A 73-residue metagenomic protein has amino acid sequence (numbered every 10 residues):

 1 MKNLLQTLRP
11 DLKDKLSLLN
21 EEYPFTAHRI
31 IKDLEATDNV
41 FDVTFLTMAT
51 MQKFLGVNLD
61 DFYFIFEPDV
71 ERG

Functional and structural regions predicted by a protein language model:
M1-E22: A short, Lys/Arg-rich alpha-helix, primarily the initiator
L5, E35-T37: A generic structural signal for short
D14-L18, T47, N58: Residues that mark the N-terminal boundary/hinge immediately upstream of a DNA-recognition element
L19, Y23, A27-L34, F62: Conserved hydrophobic/aromatic packing and binding residues within compact polymer-binding modules
Y23-T26, V43, V57: Alpha-helical hairpin
L34-E35, T47, F66: DNA major-groove recognition helix of helix-turn-helix
D38-K53: Short, basic-rich loop-to-helix N-cap that marks the start of a DNA-contacting helix
K53, L59-G73: Short, charged recognition helix plus adjacent turn of helix-turn-helix-like nucleic-acid-binding domains
